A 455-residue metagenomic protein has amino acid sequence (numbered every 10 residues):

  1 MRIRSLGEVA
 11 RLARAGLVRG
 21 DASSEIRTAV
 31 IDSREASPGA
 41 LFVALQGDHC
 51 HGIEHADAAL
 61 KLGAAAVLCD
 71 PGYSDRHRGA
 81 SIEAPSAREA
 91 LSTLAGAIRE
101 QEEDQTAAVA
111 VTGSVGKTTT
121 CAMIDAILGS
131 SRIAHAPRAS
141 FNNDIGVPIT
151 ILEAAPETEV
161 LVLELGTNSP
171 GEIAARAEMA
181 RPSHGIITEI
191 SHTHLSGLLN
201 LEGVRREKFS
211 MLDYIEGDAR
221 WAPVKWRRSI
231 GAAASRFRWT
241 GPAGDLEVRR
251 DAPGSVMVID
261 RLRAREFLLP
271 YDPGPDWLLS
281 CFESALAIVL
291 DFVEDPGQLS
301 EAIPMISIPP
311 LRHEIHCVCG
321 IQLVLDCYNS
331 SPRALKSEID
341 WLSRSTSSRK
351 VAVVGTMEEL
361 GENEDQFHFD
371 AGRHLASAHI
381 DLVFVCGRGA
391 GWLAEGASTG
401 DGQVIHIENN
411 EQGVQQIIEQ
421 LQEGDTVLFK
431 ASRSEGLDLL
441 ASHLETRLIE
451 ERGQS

Functional and structural regions predicted by a protein language model:
M1-T93, A97, R344-S345, H374 (+2 more regions): N-terminal leader/targeting and accessory segments in enzymes
V9, A40, A59, L94 (+12 more regions): Residue-level signal for inorganic ion chemistry
A10, A90-W221, S229-A233, L290 (+1 more regions): Phosphate-binding loop of NTP-binding sites
A10-L12, S74-H77, H184-Q322, S347-S348 (+3 more regions): Acidic, Mg2+-coordinating active-site environments of NTP-dependent enzymes
G47-H49, I308-L311, Y328-G402, R452-S455: Active-site beta-alpha connecting loops in nucleotide-dependent enzymes
V111, P310-E314, S434-S442: ATP-dependent carboxylate/acyl-activation modules
E178, G413-Q420: Short amphipathic alpha-helix with an adjacent loop that forms part of the alpha/beta core around
